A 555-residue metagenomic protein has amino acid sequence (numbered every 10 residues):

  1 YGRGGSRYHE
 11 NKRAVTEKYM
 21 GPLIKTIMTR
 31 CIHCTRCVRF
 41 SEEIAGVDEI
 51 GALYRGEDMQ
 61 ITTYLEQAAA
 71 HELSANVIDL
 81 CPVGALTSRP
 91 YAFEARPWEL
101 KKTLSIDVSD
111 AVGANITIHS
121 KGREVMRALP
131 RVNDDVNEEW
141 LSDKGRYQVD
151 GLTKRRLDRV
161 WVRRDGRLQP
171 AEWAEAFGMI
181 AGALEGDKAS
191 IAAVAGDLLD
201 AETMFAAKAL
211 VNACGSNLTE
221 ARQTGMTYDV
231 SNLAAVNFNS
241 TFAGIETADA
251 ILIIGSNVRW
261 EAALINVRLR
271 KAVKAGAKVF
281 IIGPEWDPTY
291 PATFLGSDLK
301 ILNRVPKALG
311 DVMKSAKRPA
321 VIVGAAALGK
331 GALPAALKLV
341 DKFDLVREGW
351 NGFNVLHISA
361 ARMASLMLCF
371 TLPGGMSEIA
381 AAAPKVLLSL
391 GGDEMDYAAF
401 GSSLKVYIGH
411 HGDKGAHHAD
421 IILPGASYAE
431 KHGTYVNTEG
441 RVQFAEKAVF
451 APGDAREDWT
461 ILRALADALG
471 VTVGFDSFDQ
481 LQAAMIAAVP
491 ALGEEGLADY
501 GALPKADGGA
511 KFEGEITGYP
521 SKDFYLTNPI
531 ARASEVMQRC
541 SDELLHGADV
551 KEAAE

Functional and structural regions predicted by a protein language model:
Y1-D311, S315, A325-A326, F524-E555: N-terminal export/assembly segments and adjacent metallocofactor-ligating motifs of anaerobic energy-metabolism
R3, F93, D135, K144 (+10 more regions): Alpha-helical structural elements
L129, Q169, V305, R318 (+9 more regions): Intrinsic-disorder/low-complexity coil detector
G178, A206, D344, N354 (+6 more regions): Compositionally biased, low-structure terminal segments
Q223-G496, K551-E555: Non-catalytic alpha/beta scaffold blocks inside enzyme catalytic domains
Q482-E555: Long, low-complexity segments enriched in small/aliphatic residues
